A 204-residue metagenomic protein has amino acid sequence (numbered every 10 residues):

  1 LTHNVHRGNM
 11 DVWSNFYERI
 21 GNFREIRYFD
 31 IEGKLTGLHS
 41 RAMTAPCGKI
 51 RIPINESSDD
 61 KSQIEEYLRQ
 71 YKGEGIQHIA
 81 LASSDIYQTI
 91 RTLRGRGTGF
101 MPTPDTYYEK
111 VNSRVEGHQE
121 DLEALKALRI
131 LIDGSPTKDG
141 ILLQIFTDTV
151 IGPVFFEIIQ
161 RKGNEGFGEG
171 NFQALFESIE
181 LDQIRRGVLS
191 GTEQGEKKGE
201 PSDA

Functional and structural regions predicted by a protein language model:
L1-I26, K34-A204: Glyoxalase I/VOC metalloenzyme domain signal
